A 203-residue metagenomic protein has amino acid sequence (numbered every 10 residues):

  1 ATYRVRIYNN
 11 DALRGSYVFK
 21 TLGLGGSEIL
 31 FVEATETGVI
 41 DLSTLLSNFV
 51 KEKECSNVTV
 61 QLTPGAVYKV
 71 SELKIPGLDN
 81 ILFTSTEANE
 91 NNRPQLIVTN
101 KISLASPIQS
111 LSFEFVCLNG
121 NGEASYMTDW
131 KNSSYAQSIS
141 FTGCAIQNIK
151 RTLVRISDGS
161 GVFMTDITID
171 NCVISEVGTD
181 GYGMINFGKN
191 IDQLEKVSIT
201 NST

Functional and structural regions predicted by a protein language model:
R4-Y8: Extracellular recognition modules
N10-S27: Extracellular fibronectin type III
G25-T63, V67-K69: Acidic Gly/Asp/Thr-rich repetitive segments characteristic of extracellular carbohydrate-active and adhesion proteins
N57, G65, S85-Q95, V116 (+3 more regions): Extracellular beta-strand-rich, repetitive "passenger/adhesive" scaffolds that bind or process carbohydrates
Q61, L82-T84, I97, S112 (+6 more regions): Extracellular beta-strand solenoid repeats
V70-E72, R93, V98-I102, N121-D129 (+2 more regions): Short glycine/acidic-rich loop motifs that flank beta-strands on beta-rich extracellular proteins
D79-Y126: Right-handed parallel beta-helix/beta-spiral solenoid domain characteristic of secreted/periplasmic
N80, Q109-G120, Y135-K150, F163-D180 (+1 more regions): Right-handed parallel beta-helix
